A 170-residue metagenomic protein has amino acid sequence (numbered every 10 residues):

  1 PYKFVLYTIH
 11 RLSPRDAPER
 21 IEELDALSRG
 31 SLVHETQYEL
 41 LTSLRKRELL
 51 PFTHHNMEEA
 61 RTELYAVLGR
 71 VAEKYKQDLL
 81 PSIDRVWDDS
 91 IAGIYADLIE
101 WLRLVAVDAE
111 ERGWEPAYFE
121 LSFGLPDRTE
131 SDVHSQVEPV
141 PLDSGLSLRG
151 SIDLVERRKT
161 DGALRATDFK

Functional and structural regions predicted by a protein language model:
P1, I21-L32, N56-L68, S90-I94 (+2 more regions): Secondary-structure capping and boundary motifs in well-ordered enzyme cores
P1-L41: C-terminal, charged and often intrinsically disordered regions of DNA end-processing helicases and nucleases
Y2-R15, A66-K74, E156, D161-K170: Active-site-adjacent bridging/hinge elements
P18, T53, I83, P139-V140: Residue-level detector of alpha-helix boundaries and kinks
I21, V105-A109, E138-V140: Residue-level detector of functional hotspots within protein domains
T36-H134: A non-catalytic, helix-rich entry segment at domain boundaries
P116-K170: Non-catalytic protein-protein interaction segments used by genome-maintenance enzymes to assemble and couple activities
